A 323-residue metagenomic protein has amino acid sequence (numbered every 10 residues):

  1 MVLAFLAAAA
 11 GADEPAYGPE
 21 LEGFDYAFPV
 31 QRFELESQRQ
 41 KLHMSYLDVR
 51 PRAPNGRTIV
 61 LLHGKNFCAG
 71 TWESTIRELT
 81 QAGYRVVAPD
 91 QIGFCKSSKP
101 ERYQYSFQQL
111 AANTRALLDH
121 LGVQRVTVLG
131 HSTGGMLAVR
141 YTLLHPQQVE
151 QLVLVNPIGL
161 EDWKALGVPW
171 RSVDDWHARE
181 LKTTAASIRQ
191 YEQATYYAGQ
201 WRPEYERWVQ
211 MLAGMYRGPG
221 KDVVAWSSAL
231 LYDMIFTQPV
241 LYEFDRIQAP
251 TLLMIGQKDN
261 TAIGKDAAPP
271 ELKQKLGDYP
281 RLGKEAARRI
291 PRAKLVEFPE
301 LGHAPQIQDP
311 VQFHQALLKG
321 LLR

Functional and structural regions predicted by a protein language model:
P19-V49: N-terminal cap/lid segment of alpha/beta-hydrolase-fold proteins
Q31, G70, Q91-F107, W163: Glycine-rich "HGGG/HGxG" loop immediately N-terminal to the catalytic nucleophile of the alpha/beta-hydrolase
F33, R217-R288: Conserved serine/cysteine hydrolase catalytic core
Q38, L42, L47-K96, A316: Conserved HGGG/HGGXW glycine-rich cap/lid loop of the alpha/beta-hydrolase fold
Q108-V126: Conserved acidic catalytic loop of the alpha/beta-hydrolase fold
V139, L143, L152-T183: Flexible "cap/lid" loop of the alpha/beta hydrolase fold
T183-D245: Conserved alpha/beta-hydrolase catalytic His-Asp/Glu region
P280-R323: Catalytic active-site module of serine/aspartate enzymes centered on a nucleophile-bearing elbow/loop
